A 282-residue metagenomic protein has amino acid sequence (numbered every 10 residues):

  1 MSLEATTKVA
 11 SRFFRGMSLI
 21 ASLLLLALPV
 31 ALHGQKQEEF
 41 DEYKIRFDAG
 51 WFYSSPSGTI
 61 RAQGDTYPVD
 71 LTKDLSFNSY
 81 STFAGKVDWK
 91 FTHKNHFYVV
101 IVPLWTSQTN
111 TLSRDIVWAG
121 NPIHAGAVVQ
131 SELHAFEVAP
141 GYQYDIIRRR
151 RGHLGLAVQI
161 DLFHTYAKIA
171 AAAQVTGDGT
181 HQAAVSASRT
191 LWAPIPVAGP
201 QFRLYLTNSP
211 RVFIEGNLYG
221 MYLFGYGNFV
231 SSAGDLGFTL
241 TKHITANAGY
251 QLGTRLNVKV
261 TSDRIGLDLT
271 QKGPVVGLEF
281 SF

Functional and structural regions predicted by a protein language model:
M1-D41: Cleavable N-terminal export/targeting peptides
G34-L104, S281: Short glycine/proline- and aromatic-enriched beta-strand/turn motifs that initiate or cap beta-hairpins
R46, A84-K86, A139-G141, V197-G199 (+2 more regions): Membrane-embedded beta-strand positions in outer-membrane beta-barrel channels/transporters
F47-Y53, V99-P103, L156-L162, F202 (+3 more regions): Transmembrane beta-barrel strands of outer-membrane/channel proteins
W51, W89-F91, Y144-I146, I160 (+3 more regions): Residue-level signature of outer-membrane beta-barrel architecture
S55-Y80, P103-F136, F163-A193, M221-G225 (+1 more regions): Extracellular/periplasm-exposed beta-strand and loop segments of Gram-negative cell-envelope proteins, dominated by
K94-F97, R150-G152, N208-I214, H243-A246: Repeated loop/turn-to-beta-strand initiation elements of outer-membrane beta-barrel proteins
F238, T270-F282: Outer-membrane beta-barrel "beta-signal"
